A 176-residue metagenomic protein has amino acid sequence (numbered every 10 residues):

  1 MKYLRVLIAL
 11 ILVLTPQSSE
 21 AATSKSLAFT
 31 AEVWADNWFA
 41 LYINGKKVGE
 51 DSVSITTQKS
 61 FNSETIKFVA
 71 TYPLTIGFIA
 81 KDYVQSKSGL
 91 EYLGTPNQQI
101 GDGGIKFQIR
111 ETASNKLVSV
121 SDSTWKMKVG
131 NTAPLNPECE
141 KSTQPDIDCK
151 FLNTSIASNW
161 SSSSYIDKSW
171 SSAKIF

Functional and structural regions predicted by a protein language model:
K2-A9: Sec-dependent signal peptide recognition, specifically the positively charged N-region followed immediately by
V13-E20: C-terminal segment of classical bacterial N-terminal signal peptides
A22-F29, W34, T75-F176: Accessory carbohydrate-binding/adhesion or oligomerization-edge regions at the termini of glycan-active proteins
W34, W38, Y42-L93: Beta-strand-rich ligand-recognition modules
